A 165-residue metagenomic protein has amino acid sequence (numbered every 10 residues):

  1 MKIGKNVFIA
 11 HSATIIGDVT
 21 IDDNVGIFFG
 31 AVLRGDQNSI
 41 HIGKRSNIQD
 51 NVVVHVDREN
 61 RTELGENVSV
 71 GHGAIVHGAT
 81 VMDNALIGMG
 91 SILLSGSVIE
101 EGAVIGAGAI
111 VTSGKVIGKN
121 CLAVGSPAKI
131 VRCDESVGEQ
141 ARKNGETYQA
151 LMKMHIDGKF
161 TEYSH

Functional and structural regions predicted by a protein language model:
M1-I27: N-terminal segments that cap or nucleate solenoid repeat domains
M1-I3, D36-K44, D50-V52, V56 (+2 more regions): Glycine-rich hexapeptide-repeat left-handed beta-helix
A13-G17, N67-H72: Short N-terminal helix-initiation segments at or just after the protein's N-terminus
